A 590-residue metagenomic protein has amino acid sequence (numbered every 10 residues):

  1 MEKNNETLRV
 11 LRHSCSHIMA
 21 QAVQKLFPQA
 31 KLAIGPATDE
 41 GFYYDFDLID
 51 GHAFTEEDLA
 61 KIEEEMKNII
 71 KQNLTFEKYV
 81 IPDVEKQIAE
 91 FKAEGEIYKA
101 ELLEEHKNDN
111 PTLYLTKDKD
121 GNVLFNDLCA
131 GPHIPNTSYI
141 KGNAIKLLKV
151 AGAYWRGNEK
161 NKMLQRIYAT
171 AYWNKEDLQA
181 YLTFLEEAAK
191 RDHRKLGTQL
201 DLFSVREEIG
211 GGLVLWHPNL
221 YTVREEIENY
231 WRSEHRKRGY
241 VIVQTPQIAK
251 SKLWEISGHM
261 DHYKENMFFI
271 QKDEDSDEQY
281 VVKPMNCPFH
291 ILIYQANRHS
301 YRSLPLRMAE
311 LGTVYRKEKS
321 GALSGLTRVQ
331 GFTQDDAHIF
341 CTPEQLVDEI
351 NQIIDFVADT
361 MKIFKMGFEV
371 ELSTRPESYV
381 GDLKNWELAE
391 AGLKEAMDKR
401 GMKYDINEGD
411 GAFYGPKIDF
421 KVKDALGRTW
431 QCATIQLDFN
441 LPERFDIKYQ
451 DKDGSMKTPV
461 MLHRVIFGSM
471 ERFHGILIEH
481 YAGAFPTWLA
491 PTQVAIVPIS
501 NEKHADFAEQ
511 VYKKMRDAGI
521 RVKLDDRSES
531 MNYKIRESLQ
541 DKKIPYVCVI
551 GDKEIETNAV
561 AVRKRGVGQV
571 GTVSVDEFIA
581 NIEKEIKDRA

Functional and structural regions predicted by a protein language model:
M1-K31, D39, D45-A590: NTP/phosphate- and nucleic-acid-binding module
